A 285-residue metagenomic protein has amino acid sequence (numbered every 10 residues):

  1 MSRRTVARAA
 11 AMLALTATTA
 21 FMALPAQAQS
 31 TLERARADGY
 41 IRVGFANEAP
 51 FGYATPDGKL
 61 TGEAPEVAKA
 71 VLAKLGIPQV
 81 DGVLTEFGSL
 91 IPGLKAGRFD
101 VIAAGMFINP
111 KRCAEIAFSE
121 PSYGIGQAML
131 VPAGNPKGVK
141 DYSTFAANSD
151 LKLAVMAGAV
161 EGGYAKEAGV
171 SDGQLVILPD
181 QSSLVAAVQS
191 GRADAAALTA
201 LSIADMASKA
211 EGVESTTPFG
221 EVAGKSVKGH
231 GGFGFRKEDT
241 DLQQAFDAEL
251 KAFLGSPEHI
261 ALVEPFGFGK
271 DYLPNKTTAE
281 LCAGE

Functional and structural regions predicted by a protein language model:
A28-G105, A114: Extracytoplasmic small-molecule ligand-binding "clamshell" domains of the periplasmic binding protein/Venus flytrap
I41-R42, I77-Q79, A96-A104, D150-K152 (+2 more regions): Alpha-to-beta junction loops
A54, A68-P78, A146-A147, A159-L178 (+1 more regions): Ligand-binding cleft/hinge of the Venus flytrap
V80-P92, K137-K140, L175-S190: Short helix-initiation/N-cap motifs at beta->coil->alpha
S89, G105-A114, Y164-E167, D194-V227 (+1 more regions): A ligand-binding cleft/hinge motif common to bilobed small-molecule-binding domains
G124-A128, S208-D247, G269-E285: Periplasmic-binding protein-like
A133-K152: Flexible hinge/capping segments at coil-to-helix
V160-G173, D247-E285: Ligand-binding clefts/hinges and TM-proximal coupling segments of bilobed small-molecule sensing domains
